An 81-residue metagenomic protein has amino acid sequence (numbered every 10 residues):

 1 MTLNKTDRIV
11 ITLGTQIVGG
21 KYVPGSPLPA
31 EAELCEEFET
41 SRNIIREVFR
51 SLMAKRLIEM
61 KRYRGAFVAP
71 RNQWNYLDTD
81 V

Functional and structural regions predicted by a protein language model:
M1-V81: Short linear motifs at protein or domain termini
